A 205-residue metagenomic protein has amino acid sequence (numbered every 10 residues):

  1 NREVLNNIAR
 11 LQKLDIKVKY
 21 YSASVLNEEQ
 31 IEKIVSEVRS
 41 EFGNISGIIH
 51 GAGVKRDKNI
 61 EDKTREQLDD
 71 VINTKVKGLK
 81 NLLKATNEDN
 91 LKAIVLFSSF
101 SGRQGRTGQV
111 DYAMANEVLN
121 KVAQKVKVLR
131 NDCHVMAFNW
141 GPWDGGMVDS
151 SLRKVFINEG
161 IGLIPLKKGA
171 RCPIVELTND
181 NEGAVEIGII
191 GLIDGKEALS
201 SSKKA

Functional and structural regions predicted by a protein language model:
N1-A205: 4′-phosphopantetheine-dependent carrier domains
